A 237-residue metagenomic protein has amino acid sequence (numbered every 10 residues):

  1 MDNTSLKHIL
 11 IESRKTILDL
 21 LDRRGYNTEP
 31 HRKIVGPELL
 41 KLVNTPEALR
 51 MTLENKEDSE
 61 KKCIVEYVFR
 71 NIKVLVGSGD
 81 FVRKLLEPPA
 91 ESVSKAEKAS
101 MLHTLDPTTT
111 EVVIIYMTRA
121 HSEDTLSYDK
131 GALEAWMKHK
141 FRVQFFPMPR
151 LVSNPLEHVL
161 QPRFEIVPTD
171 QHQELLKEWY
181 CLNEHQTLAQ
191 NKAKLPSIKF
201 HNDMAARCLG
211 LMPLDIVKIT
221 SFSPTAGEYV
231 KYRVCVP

Functional and structural regions predicted by a protein language model:
M1-E111, S122-H139, V152-N154, V236: Helix-rich terminal scaffold detector
E134-W179: Extended boundary segments
C181-D203: Short, structured beta-strand/loop micro-motifs enriched in basic residues and often containing a Trp
A205-R207: Short, conserved secondary-structure segments in the cores of folded domains
D215-I216: Structural motif
S221-F222: Short, surface-exposed secondary-structure boundary micro-motifs
G227-P237: Short, compositionally biased
